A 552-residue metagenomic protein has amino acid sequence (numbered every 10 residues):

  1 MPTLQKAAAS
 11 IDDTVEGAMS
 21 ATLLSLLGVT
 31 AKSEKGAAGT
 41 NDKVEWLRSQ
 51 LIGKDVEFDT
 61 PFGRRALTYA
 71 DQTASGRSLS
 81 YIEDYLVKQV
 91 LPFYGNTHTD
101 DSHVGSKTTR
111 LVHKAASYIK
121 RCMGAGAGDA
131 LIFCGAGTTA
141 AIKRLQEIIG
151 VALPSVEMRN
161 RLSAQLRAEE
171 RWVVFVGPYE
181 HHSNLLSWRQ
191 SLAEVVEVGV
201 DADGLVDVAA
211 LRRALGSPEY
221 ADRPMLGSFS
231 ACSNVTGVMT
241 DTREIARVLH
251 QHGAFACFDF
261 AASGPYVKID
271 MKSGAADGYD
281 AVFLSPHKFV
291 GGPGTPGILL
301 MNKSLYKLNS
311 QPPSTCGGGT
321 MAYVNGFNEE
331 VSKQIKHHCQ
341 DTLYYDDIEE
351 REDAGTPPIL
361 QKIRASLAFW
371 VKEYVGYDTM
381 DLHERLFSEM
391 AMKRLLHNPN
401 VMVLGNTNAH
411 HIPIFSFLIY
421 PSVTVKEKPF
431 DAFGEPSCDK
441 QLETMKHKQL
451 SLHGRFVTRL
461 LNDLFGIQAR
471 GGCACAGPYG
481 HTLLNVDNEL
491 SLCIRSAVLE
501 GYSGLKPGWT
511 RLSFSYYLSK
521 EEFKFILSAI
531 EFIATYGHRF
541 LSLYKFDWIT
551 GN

Functional and structural regions predicted by a protein language model:
P2-N552: Pyridoxal 5′-phosphate
